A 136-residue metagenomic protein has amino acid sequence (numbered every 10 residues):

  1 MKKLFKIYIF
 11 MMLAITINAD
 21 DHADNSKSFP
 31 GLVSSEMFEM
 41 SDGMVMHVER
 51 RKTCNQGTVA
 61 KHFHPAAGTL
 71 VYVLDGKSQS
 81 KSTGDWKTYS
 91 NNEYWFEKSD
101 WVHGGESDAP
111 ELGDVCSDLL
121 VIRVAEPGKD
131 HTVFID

Functional and structural regions predicted by a protein language model:
L4-H47, F96, L112, H131-D136: A short, N-terminal "cap"/entry segment at the start of jelly-roll beta-barrel domains of the cupin/DSBH fold
S41, H64-P65, Y72, K87-T88 (+1 more regions): Extracellular/periplasmic catalytic domains that process cell-envelope and extracellular macromolecules
S41-G43, K61-F63, S78: Short loop/turn motifs at secondary-structure junctions and domain boundaries
D42, T53, S82-V102: Short acidic-glycine-tyrosine-enriched beta hairpin
Q56-T69: A short beta-loop-beta micro-motif enriched in histidine and acidic residues
T58-A60, Q79, W95-E111: Histidine-centered metal-chelating micro-motifs
A66-G84, E93: Glycine- and acidic-residue-biased ligand/ion/polar-headgroup-sensing regions
D100-D130: Ligand-binding loop in jelly-roll beta-barrel domains
